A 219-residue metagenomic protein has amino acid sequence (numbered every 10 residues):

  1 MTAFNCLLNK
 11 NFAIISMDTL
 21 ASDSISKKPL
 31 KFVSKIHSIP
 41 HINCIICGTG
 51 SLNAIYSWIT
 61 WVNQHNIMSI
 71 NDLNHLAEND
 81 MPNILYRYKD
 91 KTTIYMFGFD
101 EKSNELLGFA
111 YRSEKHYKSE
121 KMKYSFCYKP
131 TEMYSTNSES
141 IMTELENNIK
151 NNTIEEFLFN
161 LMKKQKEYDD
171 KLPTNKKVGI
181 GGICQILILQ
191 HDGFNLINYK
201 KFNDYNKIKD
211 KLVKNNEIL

Functional and structural regions predicted by a protein language model:
M1-L219: N-terminal nucleophile
